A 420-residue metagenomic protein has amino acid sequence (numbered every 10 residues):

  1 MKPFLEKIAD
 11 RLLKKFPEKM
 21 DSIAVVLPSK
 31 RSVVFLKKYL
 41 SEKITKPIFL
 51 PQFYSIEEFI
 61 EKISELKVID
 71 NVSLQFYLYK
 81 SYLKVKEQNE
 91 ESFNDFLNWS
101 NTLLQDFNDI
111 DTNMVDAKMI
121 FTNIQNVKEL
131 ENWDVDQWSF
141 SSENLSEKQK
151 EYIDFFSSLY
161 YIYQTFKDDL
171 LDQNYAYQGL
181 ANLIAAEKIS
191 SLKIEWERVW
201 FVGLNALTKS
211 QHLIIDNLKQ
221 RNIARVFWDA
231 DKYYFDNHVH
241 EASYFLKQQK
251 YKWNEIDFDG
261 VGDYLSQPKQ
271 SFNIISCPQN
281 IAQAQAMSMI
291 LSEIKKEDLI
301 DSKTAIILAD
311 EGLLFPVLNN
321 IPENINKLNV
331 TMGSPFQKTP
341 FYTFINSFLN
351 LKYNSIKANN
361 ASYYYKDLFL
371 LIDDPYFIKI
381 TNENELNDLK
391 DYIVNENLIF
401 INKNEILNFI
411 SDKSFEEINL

Functional and structural regions predicted by a protein language model:
M1-L420: Nucleic acid-machinery interaction/catalytic patches
